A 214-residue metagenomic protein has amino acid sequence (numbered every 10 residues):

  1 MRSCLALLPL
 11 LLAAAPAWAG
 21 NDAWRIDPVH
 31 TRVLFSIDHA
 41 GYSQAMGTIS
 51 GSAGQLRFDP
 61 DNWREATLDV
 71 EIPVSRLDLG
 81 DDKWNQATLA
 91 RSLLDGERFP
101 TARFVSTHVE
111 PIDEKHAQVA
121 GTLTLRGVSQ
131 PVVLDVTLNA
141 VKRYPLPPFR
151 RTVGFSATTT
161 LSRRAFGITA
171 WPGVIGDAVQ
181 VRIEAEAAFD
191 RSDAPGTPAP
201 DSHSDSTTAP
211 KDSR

Functional and structural regions predicted by a protein language model:
M1-C4: Positively charged n-region of N-terminal signal peptides that target proteins for export
A6-L12: Hydrophobic helical h-region of N-terminal Sec-dependent signal peptides in bacterial secretory/periplasmic proteins
A14-P16: N-terminal signal peptide c-region/cleavage motif recognized by signal peptidases
W18-R214: Low-complexity, acidic/polar, glycine-enriched regions of mature
